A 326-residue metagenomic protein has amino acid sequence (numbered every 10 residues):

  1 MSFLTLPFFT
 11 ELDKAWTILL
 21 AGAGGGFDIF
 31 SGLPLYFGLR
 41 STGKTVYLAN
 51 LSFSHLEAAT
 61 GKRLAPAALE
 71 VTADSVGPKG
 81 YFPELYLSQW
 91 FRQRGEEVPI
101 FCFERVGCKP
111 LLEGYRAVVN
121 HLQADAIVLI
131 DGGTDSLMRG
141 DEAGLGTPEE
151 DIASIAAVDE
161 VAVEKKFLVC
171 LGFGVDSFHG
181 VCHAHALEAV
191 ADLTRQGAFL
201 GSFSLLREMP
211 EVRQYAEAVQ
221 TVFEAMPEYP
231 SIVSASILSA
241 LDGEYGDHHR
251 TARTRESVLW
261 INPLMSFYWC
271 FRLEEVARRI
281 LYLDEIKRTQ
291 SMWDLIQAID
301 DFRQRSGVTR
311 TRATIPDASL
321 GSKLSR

Functional and structural regions predicted by a protein language model:
M1-A15: A short, basic/flexible loop-to-alpha-helix module at the beginning of a structural domain
L12-E57: N-terminal phosphate-binding or glycine-rich loops at protein starts, especially the Walker A/P-loop of NTPases
T17-G32, I100-C102, L129-M138: Short glycine-rich or small-residue beta-strand-to-loop segments that form or flank ligand, phosphate, metal/Fe-S
V46-C102: Glycine-rich nucleotide/cofactor/substrate-binding loop typically near the N-terminus or early in the first domain
L64-L87, E188-E217: A glycine-rich helix N-cap at a beta->alpha junction
P78-K109, I130, K166, F173 (+1 more regions): Cap/lid and interdomain-hinge subdomains that line or gate substrate/regulatory clefts in soluble alpha/beta enzymes
C102-V161: Internal, conserved structured core segments that host functional sites
F223-R326: C-terminal accessory domains and tails appended to enzymatic cores
